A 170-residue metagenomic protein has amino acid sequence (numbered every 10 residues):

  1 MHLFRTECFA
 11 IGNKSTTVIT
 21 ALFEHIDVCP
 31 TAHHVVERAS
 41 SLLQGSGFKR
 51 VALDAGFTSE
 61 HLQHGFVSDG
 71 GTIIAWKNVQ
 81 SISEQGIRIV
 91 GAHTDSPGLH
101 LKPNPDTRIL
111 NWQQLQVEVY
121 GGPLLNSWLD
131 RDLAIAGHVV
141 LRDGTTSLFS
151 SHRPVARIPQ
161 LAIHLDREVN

Functional and structural regions predicted by a protein language model:
M1-N170: N-terminal hydrophobic/helix-forming segments and targeting peptides
